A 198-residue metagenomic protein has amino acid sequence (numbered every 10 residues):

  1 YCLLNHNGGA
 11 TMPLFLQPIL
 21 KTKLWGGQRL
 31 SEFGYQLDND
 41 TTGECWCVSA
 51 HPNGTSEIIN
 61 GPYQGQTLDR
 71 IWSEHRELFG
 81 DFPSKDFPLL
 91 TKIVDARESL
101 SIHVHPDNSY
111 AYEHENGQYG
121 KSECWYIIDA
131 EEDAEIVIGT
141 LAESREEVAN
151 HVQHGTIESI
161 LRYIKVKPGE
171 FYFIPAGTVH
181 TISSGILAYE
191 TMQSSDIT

Functional and structural regions predicted by a protein language model:
C2-E143: Transition-metal
I102, V166-S184, Q193: Conserved metal-binding segment of the jelly-roll/cupin
E123-C124, T181-T198: A short hydrophobic beta-strand segment most commonly corresponding to one strand of the jelly-roll/cupin
S144-F173: Active-site glycine-rich loop that binds ribose-phosphate moieties when present
V152, T156, A176, I186 (+1 more regions): Short, well-ordered alpha-helical segments in soluble proteins
